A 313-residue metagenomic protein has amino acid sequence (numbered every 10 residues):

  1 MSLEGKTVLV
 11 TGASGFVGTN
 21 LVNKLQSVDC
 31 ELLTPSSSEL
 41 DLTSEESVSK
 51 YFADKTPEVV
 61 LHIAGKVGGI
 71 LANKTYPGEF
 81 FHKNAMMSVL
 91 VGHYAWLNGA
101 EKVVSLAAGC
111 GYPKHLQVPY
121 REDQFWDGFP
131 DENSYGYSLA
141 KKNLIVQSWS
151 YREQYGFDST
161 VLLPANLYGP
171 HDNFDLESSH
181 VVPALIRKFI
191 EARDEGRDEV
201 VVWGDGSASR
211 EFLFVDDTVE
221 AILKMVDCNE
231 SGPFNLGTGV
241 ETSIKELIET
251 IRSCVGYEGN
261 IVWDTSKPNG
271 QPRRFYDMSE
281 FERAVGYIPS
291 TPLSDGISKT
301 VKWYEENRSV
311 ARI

Functional and structural regions predicted by a protein language model:
A13: NAD(P)H cofactor-binding loop motif with strongest signal on the N-terminal glycine-rich segment
F16, N20-K24, E191-I313: C-terminal substrate-binding subdomain of Rossmann-fold SDR/epimerase-dehydratase oxidoreductases
Q26, C30-K50: Adenosine-cofactor binding site in Rossmann-like domains, unifying the SAM/SAH pocket of S-adenosylmethionine-dependent
E45-A85: NAD(P)H-binding glycine-rich loop region in Rossmannoid oxidoreductase-like domains and their noncatalytic homologs
I70, S105-R121, G136-K142, Q154 (+1 more regions): Conserved catalytic-site region of short-chain dehydrogenase/reductase
V89-S134, T160: Conserved Rossmann-fold NAD(P)-dependent oxidoreductase catalytic core, especially the SDR/UDP-sugar
G111-P113, G136, T160-V182, S209: Flexible, glycine-rich beta-alpha linker
E132-A165, A184-D194: Active-site Tyr-X1-5-Lys
